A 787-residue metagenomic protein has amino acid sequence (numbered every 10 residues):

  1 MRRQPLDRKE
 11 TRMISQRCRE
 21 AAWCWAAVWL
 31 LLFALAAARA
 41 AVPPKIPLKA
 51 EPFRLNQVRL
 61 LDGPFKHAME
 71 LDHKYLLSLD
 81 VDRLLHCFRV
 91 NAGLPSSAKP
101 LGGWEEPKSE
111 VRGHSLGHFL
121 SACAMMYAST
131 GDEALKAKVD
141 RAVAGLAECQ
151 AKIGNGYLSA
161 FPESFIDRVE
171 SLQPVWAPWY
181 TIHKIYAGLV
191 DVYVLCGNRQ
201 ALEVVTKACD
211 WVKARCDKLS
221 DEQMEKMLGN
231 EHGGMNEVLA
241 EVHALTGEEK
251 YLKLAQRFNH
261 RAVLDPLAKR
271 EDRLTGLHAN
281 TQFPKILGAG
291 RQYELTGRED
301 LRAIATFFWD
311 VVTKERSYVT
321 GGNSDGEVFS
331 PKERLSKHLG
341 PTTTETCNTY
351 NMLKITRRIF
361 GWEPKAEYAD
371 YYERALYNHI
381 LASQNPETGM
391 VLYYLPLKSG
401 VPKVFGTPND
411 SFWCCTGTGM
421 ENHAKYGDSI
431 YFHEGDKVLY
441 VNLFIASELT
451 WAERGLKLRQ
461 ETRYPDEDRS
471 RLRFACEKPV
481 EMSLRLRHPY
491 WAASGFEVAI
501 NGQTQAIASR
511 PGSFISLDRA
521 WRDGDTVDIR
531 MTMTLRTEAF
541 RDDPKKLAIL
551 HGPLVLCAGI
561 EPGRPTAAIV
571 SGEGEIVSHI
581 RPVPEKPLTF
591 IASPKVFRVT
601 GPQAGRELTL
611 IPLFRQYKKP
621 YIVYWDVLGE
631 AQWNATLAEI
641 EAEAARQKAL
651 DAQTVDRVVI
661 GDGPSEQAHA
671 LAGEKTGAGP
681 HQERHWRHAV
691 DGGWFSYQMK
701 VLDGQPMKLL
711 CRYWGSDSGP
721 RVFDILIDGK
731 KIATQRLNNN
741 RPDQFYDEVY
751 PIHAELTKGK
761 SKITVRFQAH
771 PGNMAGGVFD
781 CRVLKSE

Functional and structural regions predicted by a protein language model:
R3-R12: Short, Lys/Arg-enriched N-terminal segments with co-localized hydrophobic residues within the first ~10-30 amino acids
T11-A27: Bacterial N-terminal signal peptides that target proteins for export
C24-A36: Bacterial N-terminal signal peptides
A34-P44: Bacterial Sec-dependent signal peptides at the C-terminal "C-region" and cleavage site
V42-E133, A137, R168-L195, H232-K250 (+4 more regions): Aromatic (Trp/Tyr) and acidic
V204-I286, R291-L295: Hydrophobic, small-residue-rich alpha-helical packing segments that form membrane-like cores
A305, D370-N378, S383-A475, R510 (+4 more regions): C-terminal beta-rich recognition modules with glycine/proline-rich loops and embedded aromatic residues
Q503-G524, R530-P544, A678-K708, R712-S786: Beta-strand-rich ligand-recognition modules
